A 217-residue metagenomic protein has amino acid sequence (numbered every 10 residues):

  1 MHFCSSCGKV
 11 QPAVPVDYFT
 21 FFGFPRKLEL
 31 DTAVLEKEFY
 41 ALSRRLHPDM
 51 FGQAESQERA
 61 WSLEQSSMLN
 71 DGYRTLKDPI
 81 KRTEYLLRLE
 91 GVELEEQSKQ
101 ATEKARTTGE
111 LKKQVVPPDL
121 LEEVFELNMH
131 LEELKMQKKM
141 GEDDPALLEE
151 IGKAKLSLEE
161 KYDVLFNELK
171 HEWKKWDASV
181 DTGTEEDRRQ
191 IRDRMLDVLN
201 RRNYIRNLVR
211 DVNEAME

Functional and structural regions predicted by a protein language model:
M1-E217: C-terminal accessory/regulatory regions appended to core domains
